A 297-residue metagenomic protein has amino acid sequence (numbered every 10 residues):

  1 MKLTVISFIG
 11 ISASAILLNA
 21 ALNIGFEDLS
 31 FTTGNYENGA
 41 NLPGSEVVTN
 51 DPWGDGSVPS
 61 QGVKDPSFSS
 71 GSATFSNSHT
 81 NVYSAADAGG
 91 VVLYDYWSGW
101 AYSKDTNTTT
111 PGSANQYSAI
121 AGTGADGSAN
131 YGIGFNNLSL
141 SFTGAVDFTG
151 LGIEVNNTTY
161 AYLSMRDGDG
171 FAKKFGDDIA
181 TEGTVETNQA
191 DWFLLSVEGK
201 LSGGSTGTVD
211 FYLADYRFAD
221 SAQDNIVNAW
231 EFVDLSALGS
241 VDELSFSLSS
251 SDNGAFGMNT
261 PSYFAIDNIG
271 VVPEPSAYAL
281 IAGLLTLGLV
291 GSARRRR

Functional and structural regions predicted by a protein language model:
M1-V5, P273-E274, A293-R297: Positively charged n-region of N-terminal signal peptides that target proteins for export
K2-I11, A277-L280: Sec-dependent signal peptide recognition, specifically the positively charged N-region followed immediately by
A13-A21: Sec/Tat signal peptide C-region and signal peptidase I cleavage site
A21-I24, D28-F31, T187-V271: Terminal, low-complexity interaction segments
A21-S141, A145: N-terminal targeting leaders for non-cytosolic proteins
A145-G152, V241: Extended extracellular/luminal ectodomain segments enriched in beta-structured repeat modules
M165-L195: Short coil-to-beta strand junction motifs in C2/discoidin
E274-S292: A short, hydrophobic C-terminal helix/tail in secreted or cell-surface proteins
